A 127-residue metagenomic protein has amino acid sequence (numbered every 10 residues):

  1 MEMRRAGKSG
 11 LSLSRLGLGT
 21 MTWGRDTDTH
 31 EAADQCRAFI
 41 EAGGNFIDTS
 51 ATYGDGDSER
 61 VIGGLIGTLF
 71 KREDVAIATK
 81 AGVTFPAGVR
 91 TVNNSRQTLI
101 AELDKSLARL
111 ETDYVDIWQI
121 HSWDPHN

Functional and structural regions predicted by a protein language model:
M1-A76: N-terminal binding-site loop/beta-alpha segment at the start of enzyme catalytic domains that lines or forms
M1-E2, F46, V83, A87-R90: Generic preference for well-ordered secondary structure
S12, K80-F85, Y114: Short, basic/glycine-rich phosphate-binding loops at helix/coil junctions that contact nucleotide phosphates
M21-W23, S50-T52, K80-T84, I120-W123: Active-site beta-loop-alpha junctions enriched in small/polar residues
E59, K80, E102: Acidic-residue sensor for enzyme active/binding pockets
D74-K80, I117-W118: Non-cysteine beta-strand/loop elements that form the S-adenosyl-L-methionine
P86-N127: Glycine/proline-rich, positively charged, aromatic-decorated active-site loop/lid region on the catalytic face
